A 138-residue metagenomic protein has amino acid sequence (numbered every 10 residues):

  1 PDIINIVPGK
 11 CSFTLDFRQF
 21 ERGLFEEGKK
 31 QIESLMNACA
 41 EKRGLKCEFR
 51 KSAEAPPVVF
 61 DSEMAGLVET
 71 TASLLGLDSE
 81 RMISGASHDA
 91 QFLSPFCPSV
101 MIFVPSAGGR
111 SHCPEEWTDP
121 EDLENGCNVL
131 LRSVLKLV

Functional and structural regions predicted by a protein language model:
P1-E26, N37, A53: Midchain, well-structured core segments that form catalytic/ion-binding scaffolds
D2, I6, G23, E27-Q31 (+6 more regions): Conserved active-site and cofactor/substrate-binding residues in soluble primary-metabolism enzymes
K10-R18, C47-R50, A107-P114: A short small-residue
T14, E33, A65, E69 (+4 more regions): Predominant activation on well-ordered alpha-helical scaffold segments within soluble catalytic domains
L24-K46: Acidic-enriched catalytic cores of C-N bond-cleaving enzymes acting on peptides and small amides
K29-S34, S79, V104-V138: His/Asp/Glu-rich mid-to-C-terminal helical/loop segments that flank catalytic regions of hydrolases
A38, K42, L74-L77, K136: Conserved helix-loop functional segments at active or binding sites
K46, R50-P105: Active-site-adjacent substrate-binding region of metalloamidase/peptidase-like peptide-processing proteins
